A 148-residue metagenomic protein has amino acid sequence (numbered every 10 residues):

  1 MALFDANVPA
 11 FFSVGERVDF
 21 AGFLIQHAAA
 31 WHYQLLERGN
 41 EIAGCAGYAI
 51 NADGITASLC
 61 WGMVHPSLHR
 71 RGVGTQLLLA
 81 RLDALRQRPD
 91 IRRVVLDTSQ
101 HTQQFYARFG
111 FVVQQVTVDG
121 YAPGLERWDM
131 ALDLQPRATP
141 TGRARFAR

Functional and structural regions predicted by a protein language model:
A2-E16: Helix-loop element at the rim of GNAT/NAT acetyltransferase active sites that forms part of the acceptor-substrate
F12-R38, I42, G47: Active-site rim helix/loop that mediates acceptor-substrate recognition in acyltransferases
E41-I50, T56-M63: Conserved beta-strand in the GNAT
V64, R70-D83, R108: Conserved acetyl-CoA-binding loop-helix of GNAT-fold acetyltransferases
L78, L85-T98: Conserved GNAT acetyl-CoA-binding A-motif
R92, D97-H101, D119-R148: C-terminal "cap" of GNAT-fold acetyltransferases
A107-T117: Conserved acetyl-CoA-binding loop of GNAT-fold acetyltransferases
